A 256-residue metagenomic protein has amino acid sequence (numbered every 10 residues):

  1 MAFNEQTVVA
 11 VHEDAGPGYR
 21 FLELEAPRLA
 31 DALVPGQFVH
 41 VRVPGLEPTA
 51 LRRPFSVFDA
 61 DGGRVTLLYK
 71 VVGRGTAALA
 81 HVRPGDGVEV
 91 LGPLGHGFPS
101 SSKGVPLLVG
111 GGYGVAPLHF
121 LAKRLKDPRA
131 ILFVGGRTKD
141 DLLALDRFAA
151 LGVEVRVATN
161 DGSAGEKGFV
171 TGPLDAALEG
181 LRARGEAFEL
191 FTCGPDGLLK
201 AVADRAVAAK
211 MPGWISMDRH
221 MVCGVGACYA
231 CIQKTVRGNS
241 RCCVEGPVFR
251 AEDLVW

Functional and structural regions predicted by a protein language model:
A2-P84: Ferredoxin-reductase
A10, D59, V157-T159, I215 (+1 more regions): Structural signal for conserved beta-strand scaffold positions within catalytic alpha/beta enzyme cores
L46-F55, G95-G104, C243: Short, Lys/Arg- and Gly-enriched loop/turn segments at beta-strand edges
R74-I215: FNR/FR-type flavoprotein reductase catalytic core
P117, D196-G197, D218-P247: Local cysteine-cluster metal-coordination motifs and their immediate loop/turn environment, predominantly Fe-S cluster
V244-W256: Short microdomains enriched in Cys/His and/or Lys/Arg
